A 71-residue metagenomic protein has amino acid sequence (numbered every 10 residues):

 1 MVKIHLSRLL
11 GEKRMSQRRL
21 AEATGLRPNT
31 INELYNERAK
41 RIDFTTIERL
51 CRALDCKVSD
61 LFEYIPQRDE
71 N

Functional and structural regions predicted by a protein language model:
M1-M15: A short, Lys/Arg-rich alpha-helix, primarily the initiator
S7, R18, E48: Residues within the helices of the helix-turn-helix
L10, A21, C51: The alpha-helix within a helix-turn-helix
L10, Y35, I42, I65: DNA major-groove recognition helix of helix-turn-helix
M15-E33: Short alpha-helical DNA-recognition segment
E33, F62-N71: Short, charged recognition helix plus adjacent turn of helix-turn-helix-like nucleic-acid-binding domains
R38-R49: Short, basic-rich loop-to-helix N-cap that marks the start of a DNA-contacting helix
